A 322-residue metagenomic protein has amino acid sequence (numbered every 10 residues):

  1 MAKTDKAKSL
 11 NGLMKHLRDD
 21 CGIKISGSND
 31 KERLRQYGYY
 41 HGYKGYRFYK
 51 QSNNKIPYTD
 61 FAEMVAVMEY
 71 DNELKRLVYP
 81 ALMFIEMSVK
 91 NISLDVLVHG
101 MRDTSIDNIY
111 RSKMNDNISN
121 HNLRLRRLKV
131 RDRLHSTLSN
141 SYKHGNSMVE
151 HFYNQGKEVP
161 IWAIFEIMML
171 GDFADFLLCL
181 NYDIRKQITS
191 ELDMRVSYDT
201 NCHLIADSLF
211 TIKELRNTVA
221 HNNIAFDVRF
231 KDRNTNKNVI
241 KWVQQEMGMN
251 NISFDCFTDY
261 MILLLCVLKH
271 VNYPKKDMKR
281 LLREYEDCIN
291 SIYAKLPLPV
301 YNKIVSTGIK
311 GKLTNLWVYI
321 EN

Functional and structural regions predicted by a protein language model:
M1-E214, F226, F230-N322: Extended intrinsically disordered or low-complexity regions, especially N/C-terminal cytosolic tails and loops, rather
N222: Acidic/aromatic/glycine-rich contiguous surface patches that form carbohydrate-binding/processing clefts and analogous
